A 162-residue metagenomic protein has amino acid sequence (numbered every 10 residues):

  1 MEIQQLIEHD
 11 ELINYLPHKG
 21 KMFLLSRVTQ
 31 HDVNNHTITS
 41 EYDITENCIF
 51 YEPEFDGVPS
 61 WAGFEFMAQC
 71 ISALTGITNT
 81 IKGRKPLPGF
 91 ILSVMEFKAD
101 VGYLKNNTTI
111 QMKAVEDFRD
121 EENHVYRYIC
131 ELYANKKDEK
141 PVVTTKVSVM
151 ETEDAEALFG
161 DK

Functional and structural regions predicted by a protein language model:
I3, A73-K113: Hydrophobic beta-strand-centered segment that forms part of the acyl-chain substrate-binding groove
I7-K19: Short aromatic-glycine motifs in intrinsically disordered, low-complexity regions
G20-P59: Catalytic strand-loop segment that frames the active site of acyl-thioester-processing enzymes
S26-Q30, E96, T144-K146: Extracellular/lumenal ectodomain signal focusing on beta-strand-rich modules and carbohydrate-recognition contexts
V28, M95-K137: Hydrophobic beta-sheet segments that form the core/acyl-binding groove of ACP/CoA-dependent acyl-chain-processing
I44-C48, E116-F118, A134-K136, E151-E153: Beta-strand elements of well-folded, non-transmembrane domains
F55-A73: Compact, glycine-rich, soluble single-domain proteins
P141-K162: C-terminal output/interaction extensions
